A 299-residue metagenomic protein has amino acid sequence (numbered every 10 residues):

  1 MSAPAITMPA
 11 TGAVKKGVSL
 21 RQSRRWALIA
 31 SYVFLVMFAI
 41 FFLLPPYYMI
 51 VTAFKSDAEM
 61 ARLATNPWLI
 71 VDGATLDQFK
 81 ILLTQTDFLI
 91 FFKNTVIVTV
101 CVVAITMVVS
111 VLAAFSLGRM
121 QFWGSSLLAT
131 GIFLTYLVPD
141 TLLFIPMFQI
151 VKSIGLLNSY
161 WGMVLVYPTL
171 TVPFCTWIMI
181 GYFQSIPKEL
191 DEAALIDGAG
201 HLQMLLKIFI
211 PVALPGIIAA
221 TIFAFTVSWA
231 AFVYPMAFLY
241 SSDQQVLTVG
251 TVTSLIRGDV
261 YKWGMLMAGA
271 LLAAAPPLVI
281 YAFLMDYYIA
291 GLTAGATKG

Functional and structural regions predicted by a protein language model:
M1-Q22: Short, Lys/Arg-rich, polar N-terminal cytosolic tail immediately upstream of the first transmembrane signal-anchor
I6, L28-G299: A structural signal for multi-pass alpha-helical bundles of membrane permease subunits that mediate small-molecule
V18-Y32: A detector for short, charged/polar N-terminal pre-domain segments
